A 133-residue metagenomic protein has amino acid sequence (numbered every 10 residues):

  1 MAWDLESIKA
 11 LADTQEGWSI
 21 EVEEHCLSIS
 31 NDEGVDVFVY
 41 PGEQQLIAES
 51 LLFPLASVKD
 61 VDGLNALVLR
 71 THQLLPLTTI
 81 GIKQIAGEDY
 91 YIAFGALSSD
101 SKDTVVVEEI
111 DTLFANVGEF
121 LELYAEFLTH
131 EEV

Functional and structural regions predicted by a protein language model:
M1-F38, Q73-I85: Charge-rich, low-complexity N-terminal segments
S7, G63-A66, E108-E119: Long, highly charged amphipathic alpha-helices
C26-L27, L46, D89-Y91: Hydrophobic residues embedded in beta-strands of well-ordered beta-sheets
V37-P54: A short acidic-to-branched-hydrophobic micro-motif
E49-D89: Short, internal acidic amphipathic alpha-helical interface segments that mediate docking to partner proteins
H72, F114-A125: Short amphipathic alpha-helical signal-transduction/dimerization elements
G81-T112: A short, solvent-exposed beta-edge/loop patch
A125-V133: Short, highly charged C-terminal tails/helix-capping segments
